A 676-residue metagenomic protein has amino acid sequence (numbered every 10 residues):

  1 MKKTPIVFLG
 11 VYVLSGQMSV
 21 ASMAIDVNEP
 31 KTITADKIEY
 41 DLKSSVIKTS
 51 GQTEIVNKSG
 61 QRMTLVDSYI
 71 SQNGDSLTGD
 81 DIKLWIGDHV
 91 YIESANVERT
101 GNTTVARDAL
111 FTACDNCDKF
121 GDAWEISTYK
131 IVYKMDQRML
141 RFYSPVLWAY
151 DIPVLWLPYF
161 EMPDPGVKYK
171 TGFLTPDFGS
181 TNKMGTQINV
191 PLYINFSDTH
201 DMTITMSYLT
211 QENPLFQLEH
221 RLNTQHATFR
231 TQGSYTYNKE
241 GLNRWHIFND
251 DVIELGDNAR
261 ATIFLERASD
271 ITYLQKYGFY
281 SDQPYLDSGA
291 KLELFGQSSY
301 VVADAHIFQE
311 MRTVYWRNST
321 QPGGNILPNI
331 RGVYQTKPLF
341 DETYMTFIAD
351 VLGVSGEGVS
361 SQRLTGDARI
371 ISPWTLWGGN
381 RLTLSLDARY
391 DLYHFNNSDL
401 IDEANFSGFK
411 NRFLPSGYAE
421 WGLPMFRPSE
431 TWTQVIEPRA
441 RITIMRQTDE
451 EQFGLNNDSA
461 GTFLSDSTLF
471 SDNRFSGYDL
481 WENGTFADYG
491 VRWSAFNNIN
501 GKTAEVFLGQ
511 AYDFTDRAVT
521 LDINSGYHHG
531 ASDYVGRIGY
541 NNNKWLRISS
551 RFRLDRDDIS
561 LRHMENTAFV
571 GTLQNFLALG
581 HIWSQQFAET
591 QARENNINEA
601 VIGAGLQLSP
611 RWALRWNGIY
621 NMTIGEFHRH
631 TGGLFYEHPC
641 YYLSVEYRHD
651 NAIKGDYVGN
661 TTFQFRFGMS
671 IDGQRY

Functional and structural regions predicted by a protein language model:
M1-T4: Positively charged n-region of N-terminal signal peptides that target proteins for export
F8-Q17: Bacterial N-terminal signal peptides
M23-V27, T34-V46, S50-Y69, L110-D115: N-terminal beta-strand/beta-hairpin edge segment
D26, T32-I33, I47-T49, G79 (+2 more regions): Generic recognition of long tandem-repeat/solenoid scaffolds
D26-N28, N57, S180-T181, T224: Acidic surface patches and DE-rich sequence motifs
P30-T32, R62, A123, Y642: Short, mixed charged/polar active-site loops that provide acid/base catalysis or chelate metal/phosphate cofactors
I38, D67-D115, K119-Y676: Outer-membrane beta-barrel proteins and related beta-barrel translocases across Gram-negative bacteria
